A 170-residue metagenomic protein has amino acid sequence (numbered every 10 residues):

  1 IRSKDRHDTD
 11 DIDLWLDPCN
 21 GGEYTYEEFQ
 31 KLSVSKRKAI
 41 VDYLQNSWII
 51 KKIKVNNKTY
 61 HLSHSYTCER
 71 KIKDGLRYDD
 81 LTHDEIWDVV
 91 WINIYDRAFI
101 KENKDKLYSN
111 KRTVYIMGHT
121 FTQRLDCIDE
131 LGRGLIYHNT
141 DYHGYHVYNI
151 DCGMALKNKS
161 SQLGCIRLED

Functional and structural regions predicted by a protein language model:
I1, K106-L107, I116-C127, A155-G164: Active-site environment of divalent metal-dependent phosphoester hydrolases
I1-K52, N57-K58, V89: Active-site neighborhood of divalent metal-dependent phosphoester bond hydrolases
K52, L62-H64, C165-E169: Short, well-ordered beta-strand micro-motif
H61-H83: Divalent-metal (often Zn2+) His-rich catalytic cores of metallo-beta-lactamase-fold enzymes
L62-S63, Y115-T120, Y148-G153: Active-site neighborhood of phospho(di)ester-bond hydrolases with catalytic His/Asp-centered motifs
G75-L81, C127-H143: Short, surface-exposed loop/helix-turn segments at secondary-structure junctions that function as lids/hinges flanking
N93-T113: Active site of divalent-metal-dependent phosphoester/diester hydrolases
H143-D170: Binuclear metal-dependent phosphoesterase catalytic core
